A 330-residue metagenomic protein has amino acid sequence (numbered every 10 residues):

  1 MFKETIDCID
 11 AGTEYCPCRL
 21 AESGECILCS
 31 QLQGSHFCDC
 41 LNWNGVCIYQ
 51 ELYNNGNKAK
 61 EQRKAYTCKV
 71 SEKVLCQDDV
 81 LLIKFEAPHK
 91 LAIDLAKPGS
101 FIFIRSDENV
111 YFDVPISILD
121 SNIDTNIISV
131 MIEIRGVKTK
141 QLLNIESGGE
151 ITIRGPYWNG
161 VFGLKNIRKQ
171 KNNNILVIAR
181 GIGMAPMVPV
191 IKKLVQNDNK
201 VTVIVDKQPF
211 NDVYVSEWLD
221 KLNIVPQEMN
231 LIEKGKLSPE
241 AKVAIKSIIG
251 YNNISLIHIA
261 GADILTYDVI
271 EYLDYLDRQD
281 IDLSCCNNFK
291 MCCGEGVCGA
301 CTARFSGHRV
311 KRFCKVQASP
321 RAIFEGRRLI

Functional and structural regions predicted by a protein language model:
F2-E4, C8-Q62: OB/S1-fold single-stranded nucleic-acid-binding modules and their adjacent gly/ser/pro-rich low-complexity linkers
I6, N54-V74, C314-I330: Short Fe-S-cluster ligation motifs
P17-L20, G24-L41, N287-P320: Local cysteine-cluster metal-coordination motifs and their immediate loop/turn environment, predominantly Fe-S cluster
N55-T152: Ferredoxin-reductase
D107, P156-Y157, S306: Short, surface-exposed secondary-structure boundary micro-motifs
V114-L119, V310-Q317, F324: Short amphipathic beta-strand/extended segments with alternating polar/hydrophobic composition
V137-C292: FNR/FR-type flavoprotein reductase catalytic core
I270, G296-V297, E325-G326: Short acidic, glycine/serine/threonine-rich loops at helix termini
